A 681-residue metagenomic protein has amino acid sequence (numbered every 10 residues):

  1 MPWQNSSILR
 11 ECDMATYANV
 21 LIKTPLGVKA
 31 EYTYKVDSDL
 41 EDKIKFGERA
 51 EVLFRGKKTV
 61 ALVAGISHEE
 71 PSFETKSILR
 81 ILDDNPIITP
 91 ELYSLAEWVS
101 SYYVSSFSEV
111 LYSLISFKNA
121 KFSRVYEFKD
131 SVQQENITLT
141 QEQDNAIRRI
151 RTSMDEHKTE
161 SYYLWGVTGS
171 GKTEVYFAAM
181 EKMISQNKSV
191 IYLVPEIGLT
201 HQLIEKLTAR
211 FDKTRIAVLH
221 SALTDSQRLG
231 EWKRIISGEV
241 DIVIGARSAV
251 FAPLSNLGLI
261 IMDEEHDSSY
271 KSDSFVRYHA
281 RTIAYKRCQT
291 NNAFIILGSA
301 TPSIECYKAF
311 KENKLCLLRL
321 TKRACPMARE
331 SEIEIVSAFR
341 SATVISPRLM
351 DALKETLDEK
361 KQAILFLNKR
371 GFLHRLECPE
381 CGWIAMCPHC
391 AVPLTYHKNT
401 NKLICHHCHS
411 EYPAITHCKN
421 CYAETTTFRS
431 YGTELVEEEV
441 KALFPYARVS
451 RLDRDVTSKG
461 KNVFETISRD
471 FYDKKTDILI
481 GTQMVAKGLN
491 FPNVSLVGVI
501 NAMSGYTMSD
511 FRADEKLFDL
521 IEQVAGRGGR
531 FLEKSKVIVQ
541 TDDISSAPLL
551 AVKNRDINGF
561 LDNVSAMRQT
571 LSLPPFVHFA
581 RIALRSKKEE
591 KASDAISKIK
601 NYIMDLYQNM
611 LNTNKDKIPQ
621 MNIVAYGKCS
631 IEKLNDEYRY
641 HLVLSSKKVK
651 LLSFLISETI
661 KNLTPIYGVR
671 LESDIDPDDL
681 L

Functional and structural regions predicted by a protein language model:
M1-S299, C306, K311-M327, I618-Q620 (+2 more regions): Accessory, non-ATPase domains that flank or precede helicase/AAA+ motor cores in DNA-metabolism machines
D13-Y17, K29, F464, K534 (+3 more regions): A general secondary-structure signal for short beta-strands and their flanking turns/coil in non-transmembrane regions
I22, G65-S67, I115, L367-K369 (+4 more regions): A general secondary-structure junction signal
S105-E109, Q362, Y446-V449, R530 (+5 more regions): Intrinsically disordered or highly flexible coil/loop and linker segments, enriched in small and charged/polar residues
K158-D241, G245-S593, H641-L642, K650: Inter-lobe coupling/hinge segments of SF2-like helicase ATPases
I364, P393, R448, Q620-N622 (+1 more regions): Residues at or immediately flanking beta-strands
V440, F471, V524-G528, I603-L611 (+1 more regions): Hydrophobic, Leu/Ile/Phe/Ala-enriched alpha-helical segments that form helix-helix packing faces
M567-L652: Long, largely alpha-helical accessory region at the distal end of helicase-like NTP-driven motors
